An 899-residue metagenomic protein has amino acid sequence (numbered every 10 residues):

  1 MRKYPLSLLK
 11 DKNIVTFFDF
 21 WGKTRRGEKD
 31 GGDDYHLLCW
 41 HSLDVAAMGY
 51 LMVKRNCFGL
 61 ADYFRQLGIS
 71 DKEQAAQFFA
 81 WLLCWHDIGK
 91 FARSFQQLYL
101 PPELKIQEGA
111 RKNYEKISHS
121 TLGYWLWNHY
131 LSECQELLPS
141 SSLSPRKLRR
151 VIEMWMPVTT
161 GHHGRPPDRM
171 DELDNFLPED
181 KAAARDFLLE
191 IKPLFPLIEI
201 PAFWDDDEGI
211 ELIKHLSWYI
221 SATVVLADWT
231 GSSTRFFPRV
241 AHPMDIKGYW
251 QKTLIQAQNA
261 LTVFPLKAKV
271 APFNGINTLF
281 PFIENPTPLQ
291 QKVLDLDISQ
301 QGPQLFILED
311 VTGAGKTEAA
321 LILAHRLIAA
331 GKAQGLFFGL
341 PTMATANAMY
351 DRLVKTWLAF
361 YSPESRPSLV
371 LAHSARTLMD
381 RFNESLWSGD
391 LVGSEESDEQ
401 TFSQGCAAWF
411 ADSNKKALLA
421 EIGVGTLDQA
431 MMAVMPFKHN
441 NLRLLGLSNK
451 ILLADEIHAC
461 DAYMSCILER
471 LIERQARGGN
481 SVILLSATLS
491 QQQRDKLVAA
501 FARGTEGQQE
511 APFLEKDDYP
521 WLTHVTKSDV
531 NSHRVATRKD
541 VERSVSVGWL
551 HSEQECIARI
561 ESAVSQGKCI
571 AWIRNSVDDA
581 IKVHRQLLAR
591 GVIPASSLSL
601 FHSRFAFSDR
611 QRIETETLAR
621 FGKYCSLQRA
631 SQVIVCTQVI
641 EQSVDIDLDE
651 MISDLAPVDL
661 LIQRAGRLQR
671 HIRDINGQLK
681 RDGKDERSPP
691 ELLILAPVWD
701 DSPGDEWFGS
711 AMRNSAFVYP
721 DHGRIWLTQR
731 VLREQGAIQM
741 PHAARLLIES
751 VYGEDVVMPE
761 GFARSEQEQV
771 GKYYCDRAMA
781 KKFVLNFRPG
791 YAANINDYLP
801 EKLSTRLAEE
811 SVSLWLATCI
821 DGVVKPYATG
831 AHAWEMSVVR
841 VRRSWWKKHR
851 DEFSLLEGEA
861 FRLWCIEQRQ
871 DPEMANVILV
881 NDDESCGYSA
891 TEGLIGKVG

Functional and structural regions predicted by a protein language model:
R2-A271: Accessory nucleic-acid engagement/destabilization modules that flank
F273-E309: Conserved pre-motif I regulatory segment
Q301-A324, C460, S486: Walker A/P-loop
G335-W357, L369-D380, L489-Q493: Conserved Walker A/P-loop ATP-binding site and its immediately adjacent core in helicase/helicase-like ATPase domains
L353-E421, L427-M431: A substrate-engagement module of RecA-like helicase motors
L445-I451, H458-H533: Post-DEXD/H (motif II) to motif III coupling segment of the RecA-like Helicase ATP-binding lobe
R494, S544, Q554-C625, L648 (+1 more regions): C-terminal helicase lobe and adjacent C-terminal extensions/tails of nucleic-acid helicase motors
E506-A580: Conserved interdomain linker/interface between the two RecA-like ATPase lobes of SF2 helicase motors
